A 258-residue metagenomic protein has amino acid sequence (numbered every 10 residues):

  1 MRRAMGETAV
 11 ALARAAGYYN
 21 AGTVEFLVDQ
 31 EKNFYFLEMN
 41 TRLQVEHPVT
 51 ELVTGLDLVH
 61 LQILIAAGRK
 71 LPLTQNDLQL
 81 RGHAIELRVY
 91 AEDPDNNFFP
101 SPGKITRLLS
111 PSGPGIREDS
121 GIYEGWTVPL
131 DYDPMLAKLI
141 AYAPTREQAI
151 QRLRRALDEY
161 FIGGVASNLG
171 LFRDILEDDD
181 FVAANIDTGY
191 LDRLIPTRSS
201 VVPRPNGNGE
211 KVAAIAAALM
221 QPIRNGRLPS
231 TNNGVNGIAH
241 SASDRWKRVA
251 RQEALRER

Functional and structural regions predicted by a protein language model:
M1-R258: ATP-dependent carboxylate activation and anion-phosphoryl transfer catalytic cores that bind Mg-ATP to form
